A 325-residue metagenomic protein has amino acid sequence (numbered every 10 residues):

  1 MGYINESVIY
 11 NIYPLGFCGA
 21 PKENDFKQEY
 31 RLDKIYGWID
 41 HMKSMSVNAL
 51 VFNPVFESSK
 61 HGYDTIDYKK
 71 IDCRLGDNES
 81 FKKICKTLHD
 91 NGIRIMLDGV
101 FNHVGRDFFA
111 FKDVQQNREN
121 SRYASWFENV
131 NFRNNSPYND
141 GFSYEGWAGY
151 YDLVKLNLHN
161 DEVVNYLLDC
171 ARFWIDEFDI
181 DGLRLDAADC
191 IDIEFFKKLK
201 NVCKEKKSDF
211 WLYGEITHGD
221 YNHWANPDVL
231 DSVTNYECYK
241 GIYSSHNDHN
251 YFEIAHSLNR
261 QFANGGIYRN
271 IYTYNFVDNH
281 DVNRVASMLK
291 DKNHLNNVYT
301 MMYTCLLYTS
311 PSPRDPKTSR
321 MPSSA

Functional and structural regions predicted by a protein language model:
M1-V8, Y13-N48, V55-R172, D176-E177 (+2 more regions): Substrate-binding/active-site clefts of carbohydrate-active enzymes
V8-Y10, L50, I95-L97, L183 (+2 more regions): Hydrophobic faces of well-ordered beta-strands that scaffold small-molecule active sites in alpha/beta enzyme cores
S46-N48, N91-I93, D179-D181, S208-F210 (+2 more regions): Short, well-ordered coil/turn segments that N-cap beta-strands
Q115, D176, D186-R269, M301: Active-site-proximal helices and loops of the catalytic beta/alpha 8
R184-A187, V285-D291: Active-site rim elements
N270-L289: Active-site clefts of carbohydrate-active enzymes
Y308-P313: Conserved small/polar residues in nucleotide/adenosyl-binding loops
S319-A325: Hydrophobic alpha-helical segments, chiefly the membrane-spanning helices and signal/signal-anchor peptides
